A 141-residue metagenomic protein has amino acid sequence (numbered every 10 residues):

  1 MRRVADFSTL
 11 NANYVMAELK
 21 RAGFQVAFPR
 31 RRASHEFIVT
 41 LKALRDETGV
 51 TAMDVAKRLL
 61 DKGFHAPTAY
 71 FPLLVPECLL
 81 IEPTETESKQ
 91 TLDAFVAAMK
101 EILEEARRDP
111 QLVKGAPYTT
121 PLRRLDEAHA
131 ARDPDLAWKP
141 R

Functional and structural regions predicted by a protein language model:
R2-R141: Non-catalytic terminal extensions of PLP-dependent enzymes
